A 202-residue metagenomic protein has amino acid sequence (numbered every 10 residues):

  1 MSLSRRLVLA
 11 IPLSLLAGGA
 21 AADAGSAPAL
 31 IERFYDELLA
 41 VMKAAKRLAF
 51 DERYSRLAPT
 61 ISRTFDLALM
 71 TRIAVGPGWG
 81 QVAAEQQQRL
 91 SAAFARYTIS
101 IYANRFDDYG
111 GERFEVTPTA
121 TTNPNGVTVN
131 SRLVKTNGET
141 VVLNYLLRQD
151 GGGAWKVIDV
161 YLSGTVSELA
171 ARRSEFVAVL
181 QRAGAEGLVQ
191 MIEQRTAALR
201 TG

Functional and structural regions predicted by a protein language model:
L3-L9: N-terminal export leaders
A10-L15: Bacterial N-terminal signal peptides
A17-G19: N-terminal signal peptide c-region/cleavage motif recognized by signal peptidases
S26-Y102: Early exported N-terminus immediately downstream of N-terminal targeting peptides
F94, A120, R132-K135, Y145-Q149 (+1 more regions): A mature extracytoplasmic/lumenal domain signature
I99-V141, I192-G202: Surface-exposed, charged secondary-structure patches
T140-A171: Short beta-strand edge/turn micro-motifs at domain boundaries
Y161-G202: Low-complexity, intrinsically disordered terminal/linker segments enriched in charged and Gly/Pro repeats
